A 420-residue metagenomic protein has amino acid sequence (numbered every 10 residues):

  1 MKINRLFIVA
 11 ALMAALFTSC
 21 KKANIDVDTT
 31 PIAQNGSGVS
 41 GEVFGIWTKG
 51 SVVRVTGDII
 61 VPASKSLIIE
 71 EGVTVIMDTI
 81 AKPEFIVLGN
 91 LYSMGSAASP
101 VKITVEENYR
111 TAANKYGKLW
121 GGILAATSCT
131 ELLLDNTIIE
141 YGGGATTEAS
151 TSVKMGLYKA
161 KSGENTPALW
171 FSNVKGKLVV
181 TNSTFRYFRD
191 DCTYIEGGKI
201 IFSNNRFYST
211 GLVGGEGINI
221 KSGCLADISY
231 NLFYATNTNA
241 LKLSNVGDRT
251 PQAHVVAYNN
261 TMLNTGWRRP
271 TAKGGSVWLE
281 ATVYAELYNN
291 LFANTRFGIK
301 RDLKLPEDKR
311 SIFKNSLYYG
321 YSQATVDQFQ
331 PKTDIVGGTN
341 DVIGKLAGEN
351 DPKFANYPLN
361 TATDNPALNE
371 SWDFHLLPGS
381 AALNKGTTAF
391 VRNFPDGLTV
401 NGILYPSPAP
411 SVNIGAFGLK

Functional and structural regions predicted by a protein language model:
M1-I8: Bacterial N-terminal signal peptides that target proteins for export
M13: Short, surface-exposed polybasic-aromatic patches that bind anionic ligands, especially phosphate groups
L16-S19: C-terminal motif of bacterial Sec signal peptides marking the signal peptidase cleavage site
A23-L67, T79-G89, G95, T104-K420: Extracellular beta-rich repeat passengers
P100: Glycine-rich loop(s) and the adjacent beta-strand/alpha-helix scaffold that form part
